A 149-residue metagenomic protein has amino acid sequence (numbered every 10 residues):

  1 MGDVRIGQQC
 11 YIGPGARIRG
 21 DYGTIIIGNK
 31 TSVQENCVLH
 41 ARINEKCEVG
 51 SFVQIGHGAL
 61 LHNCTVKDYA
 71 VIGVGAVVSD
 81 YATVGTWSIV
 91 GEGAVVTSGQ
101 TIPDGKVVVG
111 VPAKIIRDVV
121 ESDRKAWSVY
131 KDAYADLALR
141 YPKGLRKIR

Functional and structural regions predicted by a protein language model:
M1-A41: A positional/architectural concept
M1-G2, F52-Q54: Short N-terminal helix-initiation segments at or just after the protein's N-terminus
D21, N29, E35-N36, A41 (+2 more regions): Glycine-rich hexapeptide-repeat left-handed beta-helix
